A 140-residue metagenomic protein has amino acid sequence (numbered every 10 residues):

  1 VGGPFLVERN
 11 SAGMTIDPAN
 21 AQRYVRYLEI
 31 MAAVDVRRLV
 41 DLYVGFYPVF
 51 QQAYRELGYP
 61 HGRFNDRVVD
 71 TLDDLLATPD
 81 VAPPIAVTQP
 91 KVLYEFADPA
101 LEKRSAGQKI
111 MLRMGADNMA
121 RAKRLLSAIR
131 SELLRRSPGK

Functional and structural regions predicted by a protein language model:
V1-S11, L75, P79-A82, Q89-P90 (+2 more regions): Extended interaction regions within the primary functional domain
G2-R67: Mid-length scaffold segments of soluble, non-membrane domains
F46-Y47, Y54, L72-L76, L126: Amphipathic alpha-helical interface segments used for dimerization/assembly
R55-G58, L76, D80, R130: Hydrophobic/aromatic-lined pockets within catalytic cores
H61-P79: Short secondary-structure subsegments characteristic of cysteine-rich extracellular domains
P83-K140: A cross-kingdom marker for long, charged
